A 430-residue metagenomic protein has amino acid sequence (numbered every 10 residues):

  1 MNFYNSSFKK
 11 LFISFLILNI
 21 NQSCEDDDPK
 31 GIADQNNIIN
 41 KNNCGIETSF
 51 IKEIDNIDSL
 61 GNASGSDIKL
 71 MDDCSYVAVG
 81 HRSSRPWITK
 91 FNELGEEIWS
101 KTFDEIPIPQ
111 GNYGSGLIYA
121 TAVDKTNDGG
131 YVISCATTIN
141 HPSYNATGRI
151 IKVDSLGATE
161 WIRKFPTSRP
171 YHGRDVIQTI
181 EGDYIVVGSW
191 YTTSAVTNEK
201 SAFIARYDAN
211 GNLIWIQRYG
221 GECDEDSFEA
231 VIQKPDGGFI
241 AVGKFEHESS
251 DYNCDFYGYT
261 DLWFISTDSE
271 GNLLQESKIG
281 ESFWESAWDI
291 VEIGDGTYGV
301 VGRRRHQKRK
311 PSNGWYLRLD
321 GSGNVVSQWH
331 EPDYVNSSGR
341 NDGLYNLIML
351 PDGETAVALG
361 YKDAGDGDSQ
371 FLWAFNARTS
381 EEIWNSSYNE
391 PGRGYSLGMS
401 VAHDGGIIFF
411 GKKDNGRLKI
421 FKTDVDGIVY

Functional and structural regions predicted by a protein language model:
M1-N2, G271: Accessible peptide chain termini
N2-L11: Bacterial N-terminal signal peptides that target proteins for export
L11-L18: Sec-dependent N-terminal signal peptides
I20-S23: C-terminal motif of bacterial Sec signal peptides marking the signal peptidase cleavage site
E25-Y430: A sequence-level/structural motif corresponding to short, flexible coil/turn segments enriched in small polar residues
